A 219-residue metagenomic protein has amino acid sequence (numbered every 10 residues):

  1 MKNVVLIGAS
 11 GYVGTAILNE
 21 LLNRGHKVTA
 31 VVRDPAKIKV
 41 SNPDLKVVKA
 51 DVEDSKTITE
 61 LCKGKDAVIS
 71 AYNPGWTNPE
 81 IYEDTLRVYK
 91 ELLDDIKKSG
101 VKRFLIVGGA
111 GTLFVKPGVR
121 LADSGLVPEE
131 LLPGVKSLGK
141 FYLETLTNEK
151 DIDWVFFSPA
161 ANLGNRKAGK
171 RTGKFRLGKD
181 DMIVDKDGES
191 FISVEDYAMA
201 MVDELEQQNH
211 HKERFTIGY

Functional and structural regions predicted by a protein language model:
V4-R24: N-terminal Rossmann NAD(P)H-binding glycine-rich loop of SDR-like oxidoreductase domains
P35, K90-P133, T147, V155: Conserved Rossmann-fold NAD(P)-dependent oxidoreductase catalytic core, especially the SDR/UDP-sugar
A36-V101, L205-N209: NAD(P)H-binding glycine-rich loop region in Rossmannoid oxidoreductase-like domains and their noncatalytic homologs
T77, G111-K116, N162-R166: Conserved catalytic-site region of short-chain dehydrogenase/reductase
S137-L138, G188-V202, E213: Substrate-positioning beta->alpha
L143-N165: Conserved beta-loop-beta element that borders a ligand/cofactor-binding pocket
K150-D151, G164-G173, E204-E213: Glycine/proline-rich active-site loop of Rossmann-fold NAD(P)-dependent oxidoreductases
F175-I192: A conserved pocket-lining segment of Rossmann-fold NAD(P)-dependent short-chain dehydrogenase/reductase
